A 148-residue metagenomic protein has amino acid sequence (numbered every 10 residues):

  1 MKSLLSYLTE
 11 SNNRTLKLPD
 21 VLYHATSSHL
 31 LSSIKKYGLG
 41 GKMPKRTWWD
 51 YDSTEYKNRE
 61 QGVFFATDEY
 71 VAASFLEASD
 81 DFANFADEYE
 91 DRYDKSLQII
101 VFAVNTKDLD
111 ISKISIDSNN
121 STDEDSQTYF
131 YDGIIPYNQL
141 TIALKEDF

Functional and structural regions predicted by a protein language model:
M1-S3, R46-T47: Short Lys/Arg-rich cationic patches that frequently serve as NLS/NoLS or arginine-rich RNA/DNA-binding motifs
K2-R14: Proteolytic processing junctions in secreted/extracellular precursors, especially proprotein convertase/trypsin-like
Y7, Y23-H24, F64, F75: Aromatic side chains
N13-T15, T54-E55: Short secondary-structure boundary/capping segments within folded domains
T15, A25-S27, S32, K36 (+3 more regions): Active-site and NAD+-binding cores of ADP-ribose-processing enzymes
L18-L22, R59-V63, E69, S96-I99: Short, surface-exposed beta-edge/turn micro-motifs
Y51-A83: Short, intrinsically disordered low-complexity segments
